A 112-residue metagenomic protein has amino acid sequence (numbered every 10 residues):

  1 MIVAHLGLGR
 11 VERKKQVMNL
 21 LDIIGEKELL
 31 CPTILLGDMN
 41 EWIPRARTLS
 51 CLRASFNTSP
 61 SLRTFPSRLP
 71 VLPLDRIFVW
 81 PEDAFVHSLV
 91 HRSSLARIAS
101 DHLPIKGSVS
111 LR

Functional and structural regions predicted by a protein language model:
M1-R112: Active-site regions of metal-assisted phosphoester/phosphodiester hydrolases, unifying DNase/endonuclease modules
